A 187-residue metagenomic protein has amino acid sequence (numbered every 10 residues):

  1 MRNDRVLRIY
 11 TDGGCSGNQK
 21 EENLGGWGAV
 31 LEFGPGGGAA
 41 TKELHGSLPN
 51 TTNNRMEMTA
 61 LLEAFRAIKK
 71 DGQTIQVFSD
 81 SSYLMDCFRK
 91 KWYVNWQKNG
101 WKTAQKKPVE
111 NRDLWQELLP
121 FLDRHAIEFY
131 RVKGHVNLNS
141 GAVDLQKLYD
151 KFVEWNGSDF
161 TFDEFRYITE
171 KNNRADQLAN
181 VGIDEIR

Functional and structural regions predicted by a protein language model:
M1-R55, R66-A67, F88, S140-L148 (+1 more regions): RNase H-like nuclease fold core
G14-K20, L62-N172: RNase H catalytic domain
E57, L61: Short, conserved alpha-helix that lines the donor NDP-sugar binding/gating region of sugar-transfer enzymes
